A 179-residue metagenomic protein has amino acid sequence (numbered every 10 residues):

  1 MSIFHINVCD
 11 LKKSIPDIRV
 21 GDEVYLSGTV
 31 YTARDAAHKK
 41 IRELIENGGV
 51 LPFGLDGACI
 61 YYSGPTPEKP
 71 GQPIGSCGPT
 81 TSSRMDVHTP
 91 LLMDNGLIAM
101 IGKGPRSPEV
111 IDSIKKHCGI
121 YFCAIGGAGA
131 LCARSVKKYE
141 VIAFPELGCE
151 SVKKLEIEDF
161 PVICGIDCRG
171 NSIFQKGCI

Functional and structural regions predicted by a protein language model:
M1-D10: Short, structured beta-strand/loop micro-motifs enriched in basic residues and often containing a Trp
L11-K12, E23, T29-A33, C168: Short, charged beta-turn/beta-strand-edge "cap" motif at the junction between a beta-strand and an adjacent loop
L11-S14, L147-S151, N171: A short acidic, often aromatic-flanked loop/helix-cap motif at beta-alpha or helix-coil junctions that lines enzyme
K12-D17, P52: Short, surface-exposed secondary-structure edge patches
T32-A33, A37-F160: Feature captures the catalytic cores and cofactor-binding loops of soluble hydro-lyases/lyases that act on carboxylate
H88-T89, I163-I179: Active-site/ligand-binding-proximal alpha/beta "capping" segment
